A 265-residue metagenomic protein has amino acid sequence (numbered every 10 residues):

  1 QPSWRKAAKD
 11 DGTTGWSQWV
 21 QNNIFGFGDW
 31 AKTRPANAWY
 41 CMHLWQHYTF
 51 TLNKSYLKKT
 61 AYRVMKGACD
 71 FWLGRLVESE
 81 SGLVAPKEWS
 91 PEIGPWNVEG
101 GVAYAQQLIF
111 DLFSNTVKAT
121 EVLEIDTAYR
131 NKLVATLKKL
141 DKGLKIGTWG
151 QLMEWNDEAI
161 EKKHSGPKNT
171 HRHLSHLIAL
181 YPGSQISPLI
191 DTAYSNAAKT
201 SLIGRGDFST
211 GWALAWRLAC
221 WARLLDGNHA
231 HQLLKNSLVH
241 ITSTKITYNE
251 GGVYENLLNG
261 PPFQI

Functional and structural regions predicted by a protein language model:
Q1-S3, N22-F25, D29-K54, K59 (+1 more regions): Active-site core of glycosidic bond-cleaving carbohydrate-active enzymes
Q1-T13: Carboxylate/His-rich catalytic cores and anion/metal-binding grooves
P2-W4, Y62, C69, S81-V84 (+1 more regions): Beta-sheet entry/capping signal
G12, S17, T33-Q46, S81-L83 (+1 more regions): Core alpha/beta catalytic barrel or barrel-like domain that forms the active/cofactor pocket in diverse metabolic
G12-F27, I93-V98: Aromatic- and acidic-residue-enriched carbohydrate-binding clefts of CAZyme catalytic domains
H43-Q46, M65, D70-R75, Y181: Structured mid-domain segments that build the active-site/substrate or prosthetic-cofactor binding neighborhood
L57-G67, L83-E88, Q232-N236: Beta-strand segments within the central parallel beta-sheet cores of soluble alpha/beta enzyme folds
G67-V122: Acidic/histidine-rich catalytic neighborhood
